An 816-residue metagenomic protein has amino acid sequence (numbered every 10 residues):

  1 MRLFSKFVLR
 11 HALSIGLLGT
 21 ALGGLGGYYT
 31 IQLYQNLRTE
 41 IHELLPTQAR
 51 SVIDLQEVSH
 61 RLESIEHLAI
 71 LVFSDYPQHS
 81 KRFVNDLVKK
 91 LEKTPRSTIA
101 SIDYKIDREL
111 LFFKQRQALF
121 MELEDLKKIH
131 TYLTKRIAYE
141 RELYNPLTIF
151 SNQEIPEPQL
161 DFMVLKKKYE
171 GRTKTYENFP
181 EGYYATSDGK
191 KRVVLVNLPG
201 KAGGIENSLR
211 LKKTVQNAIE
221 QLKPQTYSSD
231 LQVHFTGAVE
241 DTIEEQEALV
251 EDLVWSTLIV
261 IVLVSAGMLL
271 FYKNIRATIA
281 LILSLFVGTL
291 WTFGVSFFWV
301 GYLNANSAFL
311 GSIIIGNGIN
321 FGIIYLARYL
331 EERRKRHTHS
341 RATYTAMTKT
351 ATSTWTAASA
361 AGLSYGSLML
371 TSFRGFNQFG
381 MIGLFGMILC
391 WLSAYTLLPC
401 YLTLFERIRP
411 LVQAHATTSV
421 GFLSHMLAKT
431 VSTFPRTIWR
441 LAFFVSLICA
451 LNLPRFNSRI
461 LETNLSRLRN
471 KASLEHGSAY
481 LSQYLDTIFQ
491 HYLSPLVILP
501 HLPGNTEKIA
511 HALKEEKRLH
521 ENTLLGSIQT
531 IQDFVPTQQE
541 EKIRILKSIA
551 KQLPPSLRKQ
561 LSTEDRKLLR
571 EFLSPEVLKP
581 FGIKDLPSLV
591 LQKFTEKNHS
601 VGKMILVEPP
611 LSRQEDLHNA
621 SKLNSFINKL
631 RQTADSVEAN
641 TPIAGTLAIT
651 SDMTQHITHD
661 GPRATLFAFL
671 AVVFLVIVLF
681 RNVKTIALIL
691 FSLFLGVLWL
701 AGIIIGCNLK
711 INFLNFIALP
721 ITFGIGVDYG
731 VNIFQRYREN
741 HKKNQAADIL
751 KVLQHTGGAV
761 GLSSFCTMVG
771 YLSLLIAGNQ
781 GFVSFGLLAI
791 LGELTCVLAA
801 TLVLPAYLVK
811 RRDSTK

Functional and structural regions predicted by a protein language model:
M1-L37, C400, Q413-T463: Signature of alpha-helical transmembrane segments and their immediate interfacial
L25, R82-R192, N207, L211 (+3 more regions): Alpha-helical transmembrane helix bundles of large polytopic membrane transport and channel proteins
T30-D75, G171-Y183, A428-T437, P454-P503 (+2 more regions): Solvent-exposed, non-transmembrane loop/terminal regulatory segments of multi-pass membrane proteins
Q153-I275, K514, E521, R570-V672: Extracytoplasmic
A277-Y325, T685-I733, L802: Hydrophobic transmembrane alpha-helices and their membrane-interface caps in long multi-pass transport proteins
I282, F321, R334-T371, K742-A777 (+1 more regions): Pore- and gate-forming transmembrane helices of large, multi-pass membrane proteins
F298-W299, I315-A327, A351-L370, G375-A416 (+3 more regions): Transmembrane alpha-helices and their membrane-interface boundaries in multi-pass membrane transporters and channels
F434-L561: Juxtamembrane segments of multi-pass membrane proteins
